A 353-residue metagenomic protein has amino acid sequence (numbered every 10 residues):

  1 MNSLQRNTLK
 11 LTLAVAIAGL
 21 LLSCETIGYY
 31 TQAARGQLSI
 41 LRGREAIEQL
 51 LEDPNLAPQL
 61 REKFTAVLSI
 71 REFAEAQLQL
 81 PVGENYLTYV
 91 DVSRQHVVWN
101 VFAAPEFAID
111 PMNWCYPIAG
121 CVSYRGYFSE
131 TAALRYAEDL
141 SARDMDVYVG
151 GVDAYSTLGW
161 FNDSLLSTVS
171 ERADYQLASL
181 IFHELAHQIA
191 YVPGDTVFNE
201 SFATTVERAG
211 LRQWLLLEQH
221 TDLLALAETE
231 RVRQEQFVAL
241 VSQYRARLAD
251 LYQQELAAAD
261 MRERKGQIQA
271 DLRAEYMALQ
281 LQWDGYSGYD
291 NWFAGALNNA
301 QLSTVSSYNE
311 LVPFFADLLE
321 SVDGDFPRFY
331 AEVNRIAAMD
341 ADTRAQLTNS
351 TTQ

Functional and structural regions predicted by a protein language model:
N2-T12: Bacterial N-terminal signal peptides that target proteins for export
L22-S23: C-terminal motif of bacterial Sec signal peptides marking the signal peptidase cleavage site
T26-A33, Q37-E48, A108, T168 (+3 more regions): Metalloprotease/metallohydrolase-associated module, dominated by Zn2+-dependent proteases
A34-A74: Amphipathic alpha-helical packing elements
I40, D53, L60-V67, G126-A133 (+7 more regions): Solvent-exposed, acidic/flexible segments
L41-P58, W114-V122, G295-A296, P313: Acidic/histidine-rich, surface-exposed loop or edge segments in extracytoplasmic proteins
I70-Q234: Acidic/His-rich structured neighborhood in mature extracellular/periplasmic domains
S242-Q353: Pan-zinc metallopeptidase signature
